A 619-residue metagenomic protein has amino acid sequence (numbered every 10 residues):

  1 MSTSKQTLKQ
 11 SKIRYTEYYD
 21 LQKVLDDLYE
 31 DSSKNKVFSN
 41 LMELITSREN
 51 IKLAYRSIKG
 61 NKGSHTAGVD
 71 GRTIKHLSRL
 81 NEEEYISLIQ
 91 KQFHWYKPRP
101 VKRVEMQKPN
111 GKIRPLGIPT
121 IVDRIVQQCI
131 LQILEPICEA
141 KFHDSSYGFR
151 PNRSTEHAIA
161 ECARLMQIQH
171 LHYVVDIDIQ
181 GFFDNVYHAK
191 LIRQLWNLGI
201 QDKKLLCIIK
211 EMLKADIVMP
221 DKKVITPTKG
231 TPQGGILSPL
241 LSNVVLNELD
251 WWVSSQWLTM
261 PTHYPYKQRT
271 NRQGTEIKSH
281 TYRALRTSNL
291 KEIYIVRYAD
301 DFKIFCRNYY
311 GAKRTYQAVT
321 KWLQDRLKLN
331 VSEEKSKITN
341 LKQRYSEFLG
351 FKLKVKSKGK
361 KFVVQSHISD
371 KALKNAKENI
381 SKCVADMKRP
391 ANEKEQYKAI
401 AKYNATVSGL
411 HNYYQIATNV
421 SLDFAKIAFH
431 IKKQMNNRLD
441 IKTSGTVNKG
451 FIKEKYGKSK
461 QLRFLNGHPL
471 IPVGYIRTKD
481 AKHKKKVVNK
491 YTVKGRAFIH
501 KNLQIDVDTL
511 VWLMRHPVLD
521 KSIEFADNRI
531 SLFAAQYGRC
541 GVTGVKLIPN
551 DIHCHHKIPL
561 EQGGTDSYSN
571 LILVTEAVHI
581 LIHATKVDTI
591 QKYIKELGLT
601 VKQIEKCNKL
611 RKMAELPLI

Functional and structural regions predicted by a protein language model:
M1-E83: Non-catalytic, polymerase-adjacent accessory regions of viral genome-replication enzymes
M1-S2, K374-T446: Right-hand nucleic-acid polymerase module
Y85, P100, K141-S145, R150 (+3 more regions): Conserved polymerase palm-domain catalytic core
D178, G544-E576, I582-Y593: Histidine-centered nuclease catalytic patch
K210, K214, P220-K223, L327-N392 (+1 more regions): A conserved non-catalytic segment of reverse transcriptases and RNA-directed RNA polymerases corresponding to the late
I427-H430, N437-D520, G598: Extended C-terminal regions of large enzymes
S522-H553, T575-A577: Short cysteine-rich loop/turn motifs with clustered Cys
